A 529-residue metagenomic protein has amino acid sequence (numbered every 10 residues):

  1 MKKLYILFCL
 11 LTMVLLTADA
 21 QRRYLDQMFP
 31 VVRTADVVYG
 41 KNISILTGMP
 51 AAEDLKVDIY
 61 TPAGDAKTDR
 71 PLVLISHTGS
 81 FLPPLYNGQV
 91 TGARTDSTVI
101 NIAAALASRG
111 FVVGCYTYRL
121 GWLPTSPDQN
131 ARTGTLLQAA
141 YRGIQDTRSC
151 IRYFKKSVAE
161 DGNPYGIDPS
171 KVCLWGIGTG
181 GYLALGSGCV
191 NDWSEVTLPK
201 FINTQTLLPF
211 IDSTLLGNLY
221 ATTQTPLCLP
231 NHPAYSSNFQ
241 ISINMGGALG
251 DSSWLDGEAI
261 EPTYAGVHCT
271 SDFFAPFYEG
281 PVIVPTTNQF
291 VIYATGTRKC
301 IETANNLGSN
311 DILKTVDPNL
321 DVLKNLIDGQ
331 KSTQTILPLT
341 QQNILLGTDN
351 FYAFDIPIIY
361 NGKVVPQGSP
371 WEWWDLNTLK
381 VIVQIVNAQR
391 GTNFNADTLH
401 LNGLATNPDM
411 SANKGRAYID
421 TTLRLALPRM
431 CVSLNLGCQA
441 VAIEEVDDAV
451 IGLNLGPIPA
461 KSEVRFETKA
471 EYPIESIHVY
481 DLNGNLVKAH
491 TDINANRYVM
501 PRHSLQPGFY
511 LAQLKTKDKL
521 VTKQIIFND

Functional and structural regions predicted by a protein language model:
M1-Y24, C438-E444, I458, N485 (+2 more regions): Bacterial Sec-dependent N-terminal signal peptides
Q21-T68: N-terminal cap/lid segment of alpha/beta-hydrolase-fold proteins
T68, A131-Q145, S149-G178, W193-L198: Gly/Ser-rich "nucleophile elbow"/oxyanion-hole loop immediately N-terminal to the catalytic nucleophile in hydrolases
D69-G79: Short beta-strand element of the alpha/beta-hydrolase
S80-D96, F111-Y141, D397: Cap/lid segment of the alpha/beta-hydrolase catalytic domain
T206-I312, D321: The feature captures the conserved acid-bearing segment of alpha/beta-hydrolase catalytic domains
N305-Q439: C-terminal catalytic histidine-bearing segment of alpha/beta-hydrolase fold enzymes
D447-D529: C-terminal outer-membrane/trafficking sorting elements
